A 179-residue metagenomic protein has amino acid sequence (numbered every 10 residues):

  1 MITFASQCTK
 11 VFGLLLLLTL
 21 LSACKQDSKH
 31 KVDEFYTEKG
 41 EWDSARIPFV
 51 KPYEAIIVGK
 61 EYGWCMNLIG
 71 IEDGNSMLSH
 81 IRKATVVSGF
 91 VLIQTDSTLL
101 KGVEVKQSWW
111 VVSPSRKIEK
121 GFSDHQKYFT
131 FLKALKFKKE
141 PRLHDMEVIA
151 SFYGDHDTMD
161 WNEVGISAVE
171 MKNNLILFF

Functional and structural regions predicted by a protein language model:
M1-S22: Sec-dependent bacterial lipoprotein signal peptides
I2, R82-D96, P114, E119-Y128 (+2 more regions): Bimodal feature
C24-H30, K106, P114-R116: Short linear motifs embedded in intrinsically disordered, proline/glycine-rich low-complexity segments
C24-K83, L175-F179: N-terminal export/targeting and maturation segments
W64-S115: Mature extracytoplasmic domains of secretory-pathway proteins
I118-F179: C-terminal partner/receptor-binding element of secreted or periplasmic proteins
